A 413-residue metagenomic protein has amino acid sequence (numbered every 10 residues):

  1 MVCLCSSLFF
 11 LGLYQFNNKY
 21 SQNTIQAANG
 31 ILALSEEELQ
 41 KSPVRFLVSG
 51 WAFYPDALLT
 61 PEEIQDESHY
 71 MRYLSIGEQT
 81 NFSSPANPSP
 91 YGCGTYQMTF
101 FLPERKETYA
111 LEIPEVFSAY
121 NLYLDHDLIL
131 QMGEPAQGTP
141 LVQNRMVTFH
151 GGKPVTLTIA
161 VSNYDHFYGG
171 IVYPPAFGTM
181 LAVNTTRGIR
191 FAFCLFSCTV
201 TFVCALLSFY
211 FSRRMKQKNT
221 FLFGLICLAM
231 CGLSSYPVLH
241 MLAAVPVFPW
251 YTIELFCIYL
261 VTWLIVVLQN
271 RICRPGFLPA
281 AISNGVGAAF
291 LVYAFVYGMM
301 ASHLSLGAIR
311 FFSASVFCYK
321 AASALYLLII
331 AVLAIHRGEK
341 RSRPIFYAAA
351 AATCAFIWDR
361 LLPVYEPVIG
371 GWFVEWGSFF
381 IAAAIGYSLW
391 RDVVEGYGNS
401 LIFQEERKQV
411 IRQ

Functional and structural regions predicted by a protein language model:
M1-E104: Extended carbohydrate-recognition surfaces in non-catalytic/accessory domains of CAZymes and lectin-like proteins
F9-K19, T179, V183-R214, S313-I335: First transmembrane helix
Q26-S35, L124-T156, S162-Y173: Beta-strand-rich ligand-recognition modules
F100-L102, K106-D125, L157-I159: Aromatic-lined ligand-binding clefts that engage carbohydrates, nucleic acids, or primary amines
N163-I189: Glycine/proline-rich low-complexity spacer/linker segments in large multi-domain proteins
V203-G232: Juxtamembrane interface at the cytosolic side of transmembrane helices
C231-E406: Interfacial "cap-and-anchor" motif at the non-cytosolic start of specific transmembrane alpha-helices
K408-Q413: PAS/LOV and related PAS-like sensory modules
